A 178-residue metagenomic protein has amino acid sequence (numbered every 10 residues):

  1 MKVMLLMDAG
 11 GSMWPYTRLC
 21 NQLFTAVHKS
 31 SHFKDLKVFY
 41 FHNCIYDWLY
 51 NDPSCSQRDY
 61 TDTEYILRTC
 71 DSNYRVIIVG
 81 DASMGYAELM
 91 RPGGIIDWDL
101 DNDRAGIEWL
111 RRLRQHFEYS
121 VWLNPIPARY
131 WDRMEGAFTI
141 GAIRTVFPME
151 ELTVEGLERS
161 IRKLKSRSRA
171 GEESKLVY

Functional and structural regions predicted by a protein language model:
M1-H32: An amphipathic, basic-hydrophobic helix/alpha-beta surface used to engage anionic, phosphate-rich ligands or surfaces
Y16, C20, T69, D103-G106: Active-site-proximal structural scaffolding
Y16, Q22, N51, G94-I95 (+1 more regions): Hydrophobic alpha-helical segments
A26-H28, P53-C55, D99, A142: A generic membrane alpha-helix/interface feature
V27-N51, A105-A128: A short, conserved beta-to-alpha structural element at the edge of catalytic cores that scaffolds binding
D35-L89, I107: Von Willebrand factor
S72, A82, Y86-Y178: Von Willebrand factor type A / integrin I
